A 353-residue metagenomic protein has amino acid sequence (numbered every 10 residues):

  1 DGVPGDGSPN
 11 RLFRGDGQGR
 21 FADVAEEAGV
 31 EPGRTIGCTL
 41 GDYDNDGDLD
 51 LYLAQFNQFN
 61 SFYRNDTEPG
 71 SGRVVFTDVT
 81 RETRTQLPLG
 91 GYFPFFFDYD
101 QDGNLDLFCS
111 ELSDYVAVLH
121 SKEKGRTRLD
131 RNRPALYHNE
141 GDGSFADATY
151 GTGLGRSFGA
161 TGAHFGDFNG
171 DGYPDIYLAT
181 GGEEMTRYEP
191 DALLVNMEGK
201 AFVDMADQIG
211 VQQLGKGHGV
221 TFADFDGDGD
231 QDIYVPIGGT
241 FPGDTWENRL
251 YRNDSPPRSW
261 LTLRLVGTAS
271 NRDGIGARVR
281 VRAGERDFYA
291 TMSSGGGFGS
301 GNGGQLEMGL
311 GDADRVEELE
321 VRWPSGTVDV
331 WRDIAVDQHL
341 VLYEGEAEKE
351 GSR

Functional and structural regions predicted by a protein language model:
D1-G2, D48-Q55, L107-E111, I176-T180 (+2 more regions): Hydrophobic beta-strand segments that make up the repeating blades of beta-propeller and related beta-repeat
D1-G5, S110-L129, L178-R187, G238-G243: Short, conserved, GDST-rich strand-edge loop motifs in beta-rich repeat architectures
V3, P9-G33, R64-L89, S121-F158 (+6 more regions): Blade-edge motifs of beta-propeller repeat domains
D6, R34, F56, G90 (+9 more regions): Exposed loop/turn and edge beta-strand positions of beta-sandwich/beta-sheet ligand-binding modules
P9-L12, F59-F62, V116, P134 (+4 more regions): Structural signal for beta-propeller blades
T35-N45, L49, R64, G91-Q101 (+6 more regions): Beta-propeller blade termini
T161, N169, P174-M185: Loop/turn-rich, solvent-exposed surfaces of beta-rich toroidal or solenoidal domains
A201-V203, D207-K216, T221, F225-R353: Gly/Ser/Thr/Pro-enriched helix-cap/hinge segments flanking short amphipathic alpha-helices
